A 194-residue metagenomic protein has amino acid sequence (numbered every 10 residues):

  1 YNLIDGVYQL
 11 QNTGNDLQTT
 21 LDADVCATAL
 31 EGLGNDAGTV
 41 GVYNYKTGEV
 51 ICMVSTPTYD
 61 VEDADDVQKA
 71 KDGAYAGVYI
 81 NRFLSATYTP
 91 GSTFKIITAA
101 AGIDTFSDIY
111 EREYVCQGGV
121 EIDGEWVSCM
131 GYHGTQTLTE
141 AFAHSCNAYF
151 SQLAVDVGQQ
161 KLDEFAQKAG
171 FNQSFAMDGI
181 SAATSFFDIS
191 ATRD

Functional and structural regions predicted by a protein language model:
N2-T39, K46: Conserved, well-ordered alpha-helix/loop/beta-strand core segments that scaffold catalytic motifs
L3-Y8, K46-S92, I97-D194: Beta-lactam-recognizing serine transpeptidase/beta-lactamase-like catalytic domain environment
